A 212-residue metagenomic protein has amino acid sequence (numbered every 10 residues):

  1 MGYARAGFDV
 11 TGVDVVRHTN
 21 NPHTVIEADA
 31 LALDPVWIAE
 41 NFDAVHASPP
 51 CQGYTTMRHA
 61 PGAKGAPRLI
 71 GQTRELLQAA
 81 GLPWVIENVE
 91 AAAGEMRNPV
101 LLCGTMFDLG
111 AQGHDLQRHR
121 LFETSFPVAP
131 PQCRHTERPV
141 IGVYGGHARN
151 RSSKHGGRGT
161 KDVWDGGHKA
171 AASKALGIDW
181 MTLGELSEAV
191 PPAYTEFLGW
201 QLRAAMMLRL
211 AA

Functional and structural regions predicted by a protein language model:
M1-F8: Conserved SAM-binding loop of SAM-dependent methyltransferases across substrates and taxa, primarily the Class I
F8-D14: Conserved SAM-binding motif I beta-strand of class I
D14, V25-V45, C51-L210: Class I S-adenosyl-L-methionine
V15-T19: Helix N-cap at the beta1-alpha1 junction of Rossmann-like dinucleotide-binding domains, i.e., the first residues
